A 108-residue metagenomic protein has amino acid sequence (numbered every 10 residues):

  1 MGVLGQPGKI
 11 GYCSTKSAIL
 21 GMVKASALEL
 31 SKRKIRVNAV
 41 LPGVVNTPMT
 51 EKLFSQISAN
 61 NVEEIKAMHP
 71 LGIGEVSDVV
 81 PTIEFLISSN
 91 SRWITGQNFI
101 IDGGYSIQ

Functional and structural regions predicted by a protein language model:
V3-K9, S14, S31: Active-site "substrate specificity/gating" loop of NAD(P)-dependent dehydrogenases, especially the short-chain
L4, E84, T95-Q108: Short C-terminal tail/terminal secondary-structure segment of NAD(P)H-dependent dehydrogenase/reductase domains
T15, V23: Active-site helix of classical SDR
L28-K32, R92: Alpha-helical segment proximal to the catalytic Tyr-Lys
R36-P42, N46, I87, I100-D102: Conserved SDR Rossmann-fold cofactor-binding beta-strand/turn motif
V44-M68: A glycine/serine/threonine-rich, flexible loop-to-helix segment that serves as the NAD(P) cofactor-binding "lid"
M68-V79: A conserved structural motif in NAD(P)-dependent oxidoreductases
V79-V80, L86: Non-catalytic, hydrophobic alpha-helical segments
